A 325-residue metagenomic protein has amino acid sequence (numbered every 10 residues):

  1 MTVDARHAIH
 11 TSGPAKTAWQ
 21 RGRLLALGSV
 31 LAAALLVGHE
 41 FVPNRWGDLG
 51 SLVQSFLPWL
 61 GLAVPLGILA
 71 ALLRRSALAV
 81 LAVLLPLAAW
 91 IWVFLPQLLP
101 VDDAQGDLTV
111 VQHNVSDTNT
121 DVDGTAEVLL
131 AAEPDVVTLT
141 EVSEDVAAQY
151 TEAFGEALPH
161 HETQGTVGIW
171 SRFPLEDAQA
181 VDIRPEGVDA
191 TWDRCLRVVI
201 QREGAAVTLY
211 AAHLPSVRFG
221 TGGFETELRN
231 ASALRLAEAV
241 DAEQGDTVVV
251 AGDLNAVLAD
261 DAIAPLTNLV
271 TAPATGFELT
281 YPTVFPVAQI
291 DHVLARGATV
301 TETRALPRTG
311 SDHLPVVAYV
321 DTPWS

Functional and structural regions predicted by a protein language model:
T2-T151, W324: N-terminal, active-site-proximal structural segment of metallo-dependent hydrolase catalytic domains
V3-A8, P14-L72, V199, D241-D246 (+1 more regions): Metal-dependent phosphoester-hydrolase catalytic domains
V53, L108-V115, T125-A147, T208-A212 (+4 more regions): Active-site beta-strand/loop signature of hydrolases that rely on acidic residues for catalysis
I91-D102, D117, V136-T208, A212-L214 (+1 more regions): Structured beta-strand-rich core segments of catalytic domains in phosphoester-bond hydrolases
V110-T120, D182, E186-A190, P215-L228: Acidic/histidine-rich helix-loop elements that form or flank divalent-metal/phosphate-binding sites at the catalytic
D117, D121, P134, V142 (+6 more regions): Extracytoplasmic/periplasmic, Sec-exported soluble proteins
Q149-Y150, G220-E225, D260-I263: Short, well-ordered secondary-structure micro-motifs
